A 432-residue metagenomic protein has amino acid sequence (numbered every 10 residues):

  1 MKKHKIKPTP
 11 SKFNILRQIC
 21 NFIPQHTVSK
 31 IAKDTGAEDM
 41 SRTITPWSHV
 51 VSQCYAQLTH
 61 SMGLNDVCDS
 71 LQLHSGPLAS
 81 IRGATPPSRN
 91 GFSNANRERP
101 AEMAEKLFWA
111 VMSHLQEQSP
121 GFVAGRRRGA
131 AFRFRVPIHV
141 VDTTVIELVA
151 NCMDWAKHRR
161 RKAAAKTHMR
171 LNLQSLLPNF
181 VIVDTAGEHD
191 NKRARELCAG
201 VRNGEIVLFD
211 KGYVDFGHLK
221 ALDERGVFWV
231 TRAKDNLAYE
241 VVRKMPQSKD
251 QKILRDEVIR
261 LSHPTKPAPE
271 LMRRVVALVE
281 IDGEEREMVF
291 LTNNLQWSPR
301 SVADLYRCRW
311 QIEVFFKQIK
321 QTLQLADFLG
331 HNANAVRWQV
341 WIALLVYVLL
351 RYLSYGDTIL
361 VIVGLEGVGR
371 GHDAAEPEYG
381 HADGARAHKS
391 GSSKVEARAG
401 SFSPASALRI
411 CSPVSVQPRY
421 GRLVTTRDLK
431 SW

Functional and structural regions predicted by a protein language model:
M1-D66, S70, R97-R99, K106-Q118 (+2 more regions): Single, function-defining residue in the core of a domain
S80-R99: Major-groove recognition helix of helix-turn-helix-like DNA-binding domains
G121-F122: Phosphate-interacting basic helix/loop segments used at nucleotide- and nucleic-acid interfaces
R126-R128: Short helix-to-loop capping/linker segments positioned immediately adjacent to catalytic or ligand/cofactor-binding
